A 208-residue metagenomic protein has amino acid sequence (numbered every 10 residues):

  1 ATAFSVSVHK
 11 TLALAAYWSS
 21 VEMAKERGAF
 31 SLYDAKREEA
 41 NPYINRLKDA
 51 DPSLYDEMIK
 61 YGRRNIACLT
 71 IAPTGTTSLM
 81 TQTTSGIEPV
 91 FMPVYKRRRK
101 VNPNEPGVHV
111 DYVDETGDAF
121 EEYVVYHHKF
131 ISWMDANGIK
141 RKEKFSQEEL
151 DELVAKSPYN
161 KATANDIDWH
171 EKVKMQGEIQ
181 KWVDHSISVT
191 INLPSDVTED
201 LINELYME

Functional and structural regions predicted by a protein language model:
A1-T74, Q82: Internal maturation/activation junctions in enzymes
A29, I44, K48, E57-R64 (+1 more regions): Catalytic alpha/beta core of large soluble enzyme barrels
